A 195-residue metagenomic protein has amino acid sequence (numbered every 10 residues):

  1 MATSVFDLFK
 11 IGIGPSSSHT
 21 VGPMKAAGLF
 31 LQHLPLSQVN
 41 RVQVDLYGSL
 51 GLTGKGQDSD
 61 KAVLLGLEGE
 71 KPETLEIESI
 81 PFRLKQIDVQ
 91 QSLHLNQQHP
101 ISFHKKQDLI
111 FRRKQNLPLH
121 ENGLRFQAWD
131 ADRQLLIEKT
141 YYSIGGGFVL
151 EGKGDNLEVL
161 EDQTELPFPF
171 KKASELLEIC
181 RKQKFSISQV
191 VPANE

Functional and structural regions predicted by a protein language model:
M1-F9: Polybasic, low-complexity association/targeting segments
A2, L29-E195: Feature of Fe-S/electron-transfer and energy-metabolism proteins that preferentially highlights extended coupling
F9-A27: Conserved phosphate/anionic-ligand binding catalytic regions in large, soluble enzymes, centered on
